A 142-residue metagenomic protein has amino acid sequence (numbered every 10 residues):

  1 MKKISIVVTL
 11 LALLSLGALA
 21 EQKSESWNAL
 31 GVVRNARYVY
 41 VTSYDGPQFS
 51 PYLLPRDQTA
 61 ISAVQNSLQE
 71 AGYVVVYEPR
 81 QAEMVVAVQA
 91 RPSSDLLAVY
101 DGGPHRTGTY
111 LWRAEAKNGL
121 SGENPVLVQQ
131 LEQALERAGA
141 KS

Functional and structural regions predicted by a protein language model:
M1-I4: Positively charged n-region of N-terminal signal peptides that target proteins for export
I6-V7, E136: Short amphipathic alpha-helical "recognition" segments used for binding
V7-S15: Bacterial N-terminal signal peptides
L11, L30-V32, N66, Y77 (+1 more regions): Sterically constrained small-residue positions within well-ordered secondary structures of folded domains
A20-V39, T59-A71, G102-S142: C-terminal/domain-edge helix-coil "capping" segments
E21-F49, E83-G102: Accessory recognition modules or surfaces
R37-A87: N-terminal segment of the mature soluble domain
